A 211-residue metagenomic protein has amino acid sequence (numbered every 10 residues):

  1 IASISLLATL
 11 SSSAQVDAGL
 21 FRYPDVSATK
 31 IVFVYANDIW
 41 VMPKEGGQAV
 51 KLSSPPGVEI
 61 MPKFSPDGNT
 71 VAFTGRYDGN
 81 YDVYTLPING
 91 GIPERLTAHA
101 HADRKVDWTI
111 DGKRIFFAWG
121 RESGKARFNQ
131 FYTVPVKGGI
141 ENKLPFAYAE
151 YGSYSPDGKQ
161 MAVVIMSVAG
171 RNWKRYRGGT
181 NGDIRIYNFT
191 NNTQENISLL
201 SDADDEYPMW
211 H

Functional and structural regions predicted by a protein language model:
I1-S3: Sec-dependent signal peptide recognition, specifically the positively charged N-region followed immediately by
T9-S11: N-terminal signal peptide c-region/cleavage motif recognized by signal peptidases
Q15-V16, V34-W40, P55-I60, A72-Y84 (+6 more regions): A flexible loop/linker signature enriched in serine peptidases of the S9 family
V16-K44: Mature N-terminal segment immediately following signal peptide/propeptide cleavage in secreted/periplasmic
V26-A28, P66-D67, I110-D111, P156-D157: Residue-level detector of Asp-centered blade-edge/turn motifs that repeat once per structural unit in beta-propeller
K44, S65, P87-I88, T109 (+4 more regions): Short, acidic, Ser/Thr-enriched surface-loop or helix-capping motifs
K51-L52: Beta-propeller domains with acidic blade repeats across secreted/periplasmic ectodomains and cytosolic WD/CNH propellers
